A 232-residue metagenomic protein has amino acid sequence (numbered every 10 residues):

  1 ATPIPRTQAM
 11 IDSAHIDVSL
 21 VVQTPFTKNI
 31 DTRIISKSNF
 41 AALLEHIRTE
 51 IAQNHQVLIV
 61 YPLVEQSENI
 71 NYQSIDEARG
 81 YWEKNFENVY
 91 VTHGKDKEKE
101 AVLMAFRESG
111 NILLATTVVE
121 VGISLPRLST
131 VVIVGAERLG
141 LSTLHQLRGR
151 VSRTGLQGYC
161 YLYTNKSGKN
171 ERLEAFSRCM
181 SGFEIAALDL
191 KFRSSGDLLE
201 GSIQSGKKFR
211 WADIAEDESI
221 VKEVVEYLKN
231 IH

Functional and structural regions predicted by a protein language model:
A1-A52, Q56: Post-DEXD/H (motif II) to motif III coupling segment of the RecA-like Helicase ATP-binding lobe
A1-I4, S13-H15, T24, Y61-V64 (+3 more regions): A short beta-strand-to-loop transition that corresponds to the Sensor-1 phosphate-sensing loop of AAA+ P-loop ATPases
R6-T7, S67-E68, I123, L141: Glycine/Thr-rich phosphate-binding loops of Rossmann-like dinucleotide-binding domains
V22-Q23, I34, Y61, H93 (+2 more regions): Pocket-edge structural micro-motifs
F40-Q56, S74-H232: C-terminal helicase module of SF1/SF2 nucleic-acid helicases/translocases
E65-Q73: Short, flexible/disordered intra-domain loops and linkers
